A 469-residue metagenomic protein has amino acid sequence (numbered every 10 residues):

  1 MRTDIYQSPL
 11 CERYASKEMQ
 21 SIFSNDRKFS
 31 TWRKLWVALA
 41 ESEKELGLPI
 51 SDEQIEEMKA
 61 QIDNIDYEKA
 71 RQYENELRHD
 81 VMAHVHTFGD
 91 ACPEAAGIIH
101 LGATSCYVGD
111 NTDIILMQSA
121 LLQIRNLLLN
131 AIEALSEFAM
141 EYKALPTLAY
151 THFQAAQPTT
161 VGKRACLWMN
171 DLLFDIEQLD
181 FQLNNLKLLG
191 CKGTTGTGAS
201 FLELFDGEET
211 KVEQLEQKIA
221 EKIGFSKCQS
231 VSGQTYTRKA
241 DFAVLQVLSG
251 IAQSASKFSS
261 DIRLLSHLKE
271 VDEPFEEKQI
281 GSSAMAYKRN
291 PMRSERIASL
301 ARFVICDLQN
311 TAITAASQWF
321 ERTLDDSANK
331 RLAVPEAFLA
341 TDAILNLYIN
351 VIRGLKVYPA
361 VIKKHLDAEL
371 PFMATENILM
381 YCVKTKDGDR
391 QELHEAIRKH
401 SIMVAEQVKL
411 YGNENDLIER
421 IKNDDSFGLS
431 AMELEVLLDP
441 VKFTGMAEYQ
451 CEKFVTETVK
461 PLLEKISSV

Functional and structural regions predicted by a protein language model:
M1-A199, G207-K218, G281-S282, M292-R296 (+4 more regions): A helix-coil-helix interface module used to build multimeric assemblies and to scaffold catalytic/cofactor sites
R78-V81, L128-L135, A165-L179, L248-F258 (+6 more regions): Alpha-helical transition-metal enzyme core signature, strongest for iron centers
M140-G162, D272-K288, E321-A328, R353-M373: Glycine-rich cofactor-pocket loops
K163, F242-G250, N377-K386: Short, well-ordered beta-strand elements within core beta-sheets of diverse protein domains
E209-Q234: Active-site-adjacent "gating/activation" loops or surface patches in catalytic cores
T235-E270, Q279-A340: A conserved active-site cap/scaffold subdomain adjacent to cofactor or substrate pockets
D272, E395-M403: Active/binding-pocket-proximal capping segment
F303-G388, A396: Long, amphipathic alpha-helical stalk/connector segments used for oligomerization, subunit docking, or mechanical
